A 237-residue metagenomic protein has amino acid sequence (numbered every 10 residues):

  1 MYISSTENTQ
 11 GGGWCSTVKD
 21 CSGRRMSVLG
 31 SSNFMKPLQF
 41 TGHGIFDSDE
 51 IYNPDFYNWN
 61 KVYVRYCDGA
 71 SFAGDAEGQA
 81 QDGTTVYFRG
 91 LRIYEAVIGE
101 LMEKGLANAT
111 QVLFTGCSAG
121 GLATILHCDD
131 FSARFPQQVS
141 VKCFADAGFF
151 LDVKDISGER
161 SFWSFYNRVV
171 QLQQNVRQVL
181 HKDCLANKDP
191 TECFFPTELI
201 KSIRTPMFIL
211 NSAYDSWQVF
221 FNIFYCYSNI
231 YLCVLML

Functional and structural regions predicted by a protein language model:
M1-L237: C-terminal His-loop and adjacent cap/lid subdomain of alpha/beta-hydrolase
